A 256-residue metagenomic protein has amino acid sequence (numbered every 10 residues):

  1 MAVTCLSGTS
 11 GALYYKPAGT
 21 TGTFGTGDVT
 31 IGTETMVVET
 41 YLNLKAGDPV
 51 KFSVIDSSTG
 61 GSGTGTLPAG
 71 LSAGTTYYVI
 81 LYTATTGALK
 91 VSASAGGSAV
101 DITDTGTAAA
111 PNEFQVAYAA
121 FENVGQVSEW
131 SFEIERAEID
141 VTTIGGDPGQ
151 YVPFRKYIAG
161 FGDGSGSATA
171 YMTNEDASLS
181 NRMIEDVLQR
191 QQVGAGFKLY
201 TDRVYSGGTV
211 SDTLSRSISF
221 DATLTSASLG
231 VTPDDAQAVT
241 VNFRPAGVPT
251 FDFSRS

Functional and structural regions predicted by a protein language model:
M1-A18, F251-S256: Compositionally biased, intrinsically disordered low-complexity segments enriched in polar/Pro/Gly and often Gln
C5-G8, K16-P153: Small/polar beta-strand repeat architecture
V50-S57, T169-T173, Y200-V204, T225: Generic short beta-strand segments
S58-G61, N174-S178, G208-T209: Extended, low-complexity, turn-rich repeat/linker tracts enriched in Gly/Pro/Ser/Thr and Asp/Glu that occur
G125-V127, Y200-F253: Short beta-strand and beta-hairpin "edge-sheet" elements
Q150-F154, T225-S228: Short structured motifs
P153-S178, D234-T250: Oligomerization/assembly interface segments of phage tail-like spikes and tubes
D176-Q192: Short glycine/proline/serine/threonine-rich loop/turn segments at secondary-structure transition edges
